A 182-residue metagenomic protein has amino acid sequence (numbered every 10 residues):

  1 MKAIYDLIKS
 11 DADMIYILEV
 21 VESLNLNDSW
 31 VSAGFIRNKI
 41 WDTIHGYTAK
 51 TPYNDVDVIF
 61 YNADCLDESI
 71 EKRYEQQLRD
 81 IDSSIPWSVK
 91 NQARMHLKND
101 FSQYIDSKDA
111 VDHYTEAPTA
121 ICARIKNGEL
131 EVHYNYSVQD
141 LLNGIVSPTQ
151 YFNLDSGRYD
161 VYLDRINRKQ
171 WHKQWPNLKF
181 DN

Functional and structural regions predicted by a protein language model:
M1-N182: Catalytic cores of the polymerase beta-like nucleotidyltransferase superfamily and closely associated nucleotide
